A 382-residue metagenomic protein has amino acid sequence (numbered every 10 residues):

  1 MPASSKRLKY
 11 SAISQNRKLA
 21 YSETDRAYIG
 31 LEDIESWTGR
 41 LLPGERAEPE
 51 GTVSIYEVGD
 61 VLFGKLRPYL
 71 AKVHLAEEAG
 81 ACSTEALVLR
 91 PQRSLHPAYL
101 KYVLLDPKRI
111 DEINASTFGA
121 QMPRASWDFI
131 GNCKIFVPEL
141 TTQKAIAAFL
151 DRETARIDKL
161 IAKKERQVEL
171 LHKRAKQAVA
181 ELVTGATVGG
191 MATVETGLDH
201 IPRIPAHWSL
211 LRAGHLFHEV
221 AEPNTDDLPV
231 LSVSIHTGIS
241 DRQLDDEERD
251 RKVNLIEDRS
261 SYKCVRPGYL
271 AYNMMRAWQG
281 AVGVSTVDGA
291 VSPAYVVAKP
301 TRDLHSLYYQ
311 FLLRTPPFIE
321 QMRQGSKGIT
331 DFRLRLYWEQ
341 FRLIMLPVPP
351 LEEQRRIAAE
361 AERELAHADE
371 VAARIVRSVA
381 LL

Functional and structural regions predicted by a protein language model:
M1-Y21, N132, F136, L140 (+9 more regions): Non-catalytic DNA-recognition/assembly elements of restriction-modification systems
K9-L19, E23-V58, G197, L211-P267: Sequence-specific dsDNA recognition surfaces
D25-P43, V61-S83, L87, A98-Y102 (+6 more regions): Short, ligand-facing micro-motifs at secondary-structure edges
E50-G51, A76, A120, N132 (+4 more regions): A structural connector/turn signal
L66, G80-L87, F118-K144, M275 (+2 more regions): A short glycine-rich beta-alpha junction/loop motif
S94-L100, D303-Y309: Short, conserved charged micro-motifs
K164-Q167, L171-R174, A178, G185 (+2 more regions): Hydrophobic stripe of amphipathic alpha-helices that form coiled-coil interfaces
